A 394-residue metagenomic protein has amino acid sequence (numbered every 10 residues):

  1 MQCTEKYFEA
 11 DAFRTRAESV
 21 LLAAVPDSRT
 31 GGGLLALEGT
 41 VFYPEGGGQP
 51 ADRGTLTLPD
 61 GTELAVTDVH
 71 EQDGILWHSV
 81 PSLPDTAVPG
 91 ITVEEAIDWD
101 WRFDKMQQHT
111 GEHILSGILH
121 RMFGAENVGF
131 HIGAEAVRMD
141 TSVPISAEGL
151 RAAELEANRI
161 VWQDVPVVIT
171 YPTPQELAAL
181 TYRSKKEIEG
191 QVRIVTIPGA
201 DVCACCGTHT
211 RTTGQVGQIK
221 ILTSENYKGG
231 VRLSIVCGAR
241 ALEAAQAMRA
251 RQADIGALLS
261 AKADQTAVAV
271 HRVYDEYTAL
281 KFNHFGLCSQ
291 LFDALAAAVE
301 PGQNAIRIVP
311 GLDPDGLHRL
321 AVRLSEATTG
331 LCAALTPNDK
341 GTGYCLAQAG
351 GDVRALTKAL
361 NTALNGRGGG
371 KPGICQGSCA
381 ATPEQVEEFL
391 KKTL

Functional and structural regions predicted by a protein language model:
M1-L394: A glycine- and charged-residue-rich anion-binding loop/surface
